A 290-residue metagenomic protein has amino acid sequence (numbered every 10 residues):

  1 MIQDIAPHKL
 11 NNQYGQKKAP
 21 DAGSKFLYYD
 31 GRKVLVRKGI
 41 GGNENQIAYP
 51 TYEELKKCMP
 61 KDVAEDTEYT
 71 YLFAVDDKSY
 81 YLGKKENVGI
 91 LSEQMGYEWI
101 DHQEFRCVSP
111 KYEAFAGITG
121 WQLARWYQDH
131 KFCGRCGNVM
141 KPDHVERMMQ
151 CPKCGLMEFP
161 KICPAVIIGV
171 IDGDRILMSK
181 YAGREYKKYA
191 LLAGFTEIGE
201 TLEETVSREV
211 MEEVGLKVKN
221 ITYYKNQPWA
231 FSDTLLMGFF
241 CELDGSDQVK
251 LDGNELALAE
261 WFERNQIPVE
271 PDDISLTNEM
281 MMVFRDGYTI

Functional and structural regions predicted by a protein language model:
M1-H130, E185-Y189, D252-I290: Nudix hydrolase/Nudix homology domain
E53-L55, A114, M148-P152, I221: Short Pro/Gly-enriched beta-strand edge/turn motifs at strand-loop
G117-I118, Q122-I168: Acidic, metal-coordinating catalytic segment for phosphate/diphosphate chemistry, firing primarily on the Nudix
M148-L191, F195, K217-V218, C241-L243: N-terminal strand-loop-strand
V166, L235-M237, A257: Change "...and in nucleic-acid phosphodiester-cleaving endonucleases..." to "...and in nucleic-acid processing enzymes
K180-Y181, A193, T222-Q227, L243 (+2 more regions): Active-site proximal loops enriched in glycine and acidic residues that flank catalytic Cys/His/Asp and coordinate
A190-K225, F239: The catalytic Nudix box helix
Q227-K250: Active-site-adjacent beta-strand/loop module that shapes the phosphate/pyrophosphate-binding cleft
